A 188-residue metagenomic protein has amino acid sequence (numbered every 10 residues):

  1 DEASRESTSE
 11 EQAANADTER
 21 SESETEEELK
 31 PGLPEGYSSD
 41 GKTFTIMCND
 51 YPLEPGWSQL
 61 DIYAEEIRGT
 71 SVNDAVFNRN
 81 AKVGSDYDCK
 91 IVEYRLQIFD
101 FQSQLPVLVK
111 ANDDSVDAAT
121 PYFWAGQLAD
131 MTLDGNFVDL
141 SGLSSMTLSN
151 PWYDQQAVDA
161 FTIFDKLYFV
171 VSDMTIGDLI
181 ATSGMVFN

Functional and structural regions predicted by a protein language model:
D1-L133, D165: Conserved N-terminal structural module of periplasmic/extracytoplasmic solute-binding proteins
S38, N78, D100, D139 (+2 more regions): Poly-acidic low-complexity segments
G69-T70, L140-M146: Short, surface-exposed linear patches
F99-F101, S144-N150: A short acidic, often aromatic-flanked loop/helix-cap motif at beta-alpha or helix-coil junctions that lines enzyme
A119-Y122, L140-L143, V171: Short beta-strand elements of ligand-binding domains
T132-G135, S141, L148, D154-N188: Periplasmic solute-binding protein
